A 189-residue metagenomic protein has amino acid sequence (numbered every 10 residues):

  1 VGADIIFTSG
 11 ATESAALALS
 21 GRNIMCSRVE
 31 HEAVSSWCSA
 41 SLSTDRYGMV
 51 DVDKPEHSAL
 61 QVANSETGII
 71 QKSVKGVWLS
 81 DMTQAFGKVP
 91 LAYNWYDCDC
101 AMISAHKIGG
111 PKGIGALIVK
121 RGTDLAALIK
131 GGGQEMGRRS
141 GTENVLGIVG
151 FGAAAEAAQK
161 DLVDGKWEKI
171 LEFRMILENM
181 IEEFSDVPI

Functional and structural regions predicted by a protein language model:
V1-I189: Pyridoxal 5′-phosphate
